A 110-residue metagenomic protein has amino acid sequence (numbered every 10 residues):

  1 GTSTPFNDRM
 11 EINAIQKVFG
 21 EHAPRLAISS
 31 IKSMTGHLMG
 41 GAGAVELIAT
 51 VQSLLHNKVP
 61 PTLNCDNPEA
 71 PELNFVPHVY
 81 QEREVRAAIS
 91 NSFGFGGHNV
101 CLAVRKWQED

Functional and structural regions predicted by a protein language model:
G1-D110: Conserved "HGTGT" condensation-loop signature of ketosynthase/thiolase-family condensing enzymes that catalyze
